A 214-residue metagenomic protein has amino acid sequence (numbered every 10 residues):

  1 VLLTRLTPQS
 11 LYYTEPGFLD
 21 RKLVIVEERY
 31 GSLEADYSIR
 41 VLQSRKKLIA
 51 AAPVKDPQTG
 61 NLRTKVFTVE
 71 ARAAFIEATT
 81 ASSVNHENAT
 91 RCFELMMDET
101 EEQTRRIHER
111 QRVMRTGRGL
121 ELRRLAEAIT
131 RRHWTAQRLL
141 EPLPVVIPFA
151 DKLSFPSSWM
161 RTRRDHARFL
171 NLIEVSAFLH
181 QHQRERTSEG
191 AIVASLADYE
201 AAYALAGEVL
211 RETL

Functional and structural regions predicted by a protein language model:
V1-L122: Conserved ASCE/P-loop NTPase catalytic core
K65-I76, T80-L214: Phosphate-sensing "switch" segment of ASCE/P-loop ATPases
